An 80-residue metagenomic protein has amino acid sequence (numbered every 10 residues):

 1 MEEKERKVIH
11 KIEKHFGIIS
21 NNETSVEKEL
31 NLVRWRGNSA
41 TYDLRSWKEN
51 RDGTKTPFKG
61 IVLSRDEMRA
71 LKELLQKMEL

Functional and structural regions predicted by a protein language model:
M1-E23: Negatively charged, low-complexity tracts enriched in Asp/Glu with abundant Ser/Thr
H15-I18, N22-S25, R36-N38, N50 (+2 more regions): A generic structural micro-environment signature that highlights single residues at secondary-structure boundaries
V26-K59: A short, structured beta-strand/loop element
T56-L80: Short, compact, well-ordered microdomains
